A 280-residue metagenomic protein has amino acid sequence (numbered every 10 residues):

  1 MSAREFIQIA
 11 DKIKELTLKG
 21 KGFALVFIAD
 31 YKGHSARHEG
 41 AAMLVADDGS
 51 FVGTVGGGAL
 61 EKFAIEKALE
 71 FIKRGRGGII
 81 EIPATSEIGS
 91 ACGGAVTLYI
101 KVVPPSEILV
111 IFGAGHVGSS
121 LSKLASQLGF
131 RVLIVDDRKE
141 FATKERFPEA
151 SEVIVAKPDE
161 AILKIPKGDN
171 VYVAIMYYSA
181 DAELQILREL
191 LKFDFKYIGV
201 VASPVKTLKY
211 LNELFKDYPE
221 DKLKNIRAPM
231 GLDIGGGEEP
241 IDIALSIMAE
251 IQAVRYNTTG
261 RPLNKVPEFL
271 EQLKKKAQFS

Functional and structural regions predicted by a protein language model:
M1-I154, I165-Y172, K206, N212-F215 (+2 more regions): Segments forming oxygen-rich coordination pockets for charged ligands
G115-H116, D181, E238: Residue-level detector of alpha-helix initiation sites
V135, Y172, Y177, R188-E213: ADP-ribose/adenylate-binding Rossmann-like module
V153-V155, D194-V201, E220-R227: Short hydrophobic/aromatic-enriched beta-strand-loop microsegments
A156-A161: Conserved SAM/SAH-binding loop
I162, G168-D169, K216-I226: Short acidic, glycine/proline-enriched helix-loop-strand junctions
S203-P204, E220-Q252: Active-site capping/gating segments
